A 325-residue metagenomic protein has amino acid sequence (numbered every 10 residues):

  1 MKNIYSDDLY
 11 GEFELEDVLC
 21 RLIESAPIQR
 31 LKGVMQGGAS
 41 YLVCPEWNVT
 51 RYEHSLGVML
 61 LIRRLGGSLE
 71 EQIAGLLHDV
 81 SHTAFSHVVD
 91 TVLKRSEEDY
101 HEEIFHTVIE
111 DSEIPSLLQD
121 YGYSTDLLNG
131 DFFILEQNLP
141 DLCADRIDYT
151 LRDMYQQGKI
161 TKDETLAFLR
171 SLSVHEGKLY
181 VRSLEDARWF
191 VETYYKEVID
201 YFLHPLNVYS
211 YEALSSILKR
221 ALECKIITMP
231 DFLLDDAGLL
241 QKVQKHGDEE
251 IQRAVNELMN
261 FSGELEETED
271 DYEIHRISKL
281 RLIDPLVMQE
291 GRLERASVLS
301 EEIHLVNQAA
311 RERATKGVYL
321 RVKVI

Functional and structural regions predicted by a protein language model:
M1-E70, A84, V88-I325: Histidine-centered, transition-metal-coordinating active-site segments
E71-D79: Short alpha-helical catalytic segment bearing the HExxH-like zincin motif of zinc-dependent metalloproteases
